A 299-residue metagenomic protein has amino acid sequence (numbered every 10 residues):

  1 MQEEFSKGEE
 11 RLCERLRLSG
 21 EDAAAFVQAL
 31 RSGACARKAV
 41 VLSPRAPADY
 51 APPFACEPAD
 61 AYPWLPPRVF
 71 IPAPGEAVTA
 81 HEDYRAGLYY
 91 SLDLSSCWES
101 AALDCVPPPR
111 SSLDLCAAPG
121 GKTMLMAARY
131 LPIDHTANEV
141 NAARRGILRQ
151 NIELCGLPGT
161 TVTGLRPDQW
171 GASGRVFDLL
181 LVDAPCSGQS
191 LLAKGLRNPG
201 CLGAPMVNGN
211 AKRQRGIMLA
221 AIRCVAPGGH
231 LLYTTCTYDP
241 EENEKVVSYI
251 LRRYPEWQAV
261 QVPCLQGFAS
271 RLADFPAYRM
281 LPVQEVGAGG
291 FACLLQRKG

Functional and structural regions predicted by a protein language model:
M1-G299: S-adenosylmethionine
